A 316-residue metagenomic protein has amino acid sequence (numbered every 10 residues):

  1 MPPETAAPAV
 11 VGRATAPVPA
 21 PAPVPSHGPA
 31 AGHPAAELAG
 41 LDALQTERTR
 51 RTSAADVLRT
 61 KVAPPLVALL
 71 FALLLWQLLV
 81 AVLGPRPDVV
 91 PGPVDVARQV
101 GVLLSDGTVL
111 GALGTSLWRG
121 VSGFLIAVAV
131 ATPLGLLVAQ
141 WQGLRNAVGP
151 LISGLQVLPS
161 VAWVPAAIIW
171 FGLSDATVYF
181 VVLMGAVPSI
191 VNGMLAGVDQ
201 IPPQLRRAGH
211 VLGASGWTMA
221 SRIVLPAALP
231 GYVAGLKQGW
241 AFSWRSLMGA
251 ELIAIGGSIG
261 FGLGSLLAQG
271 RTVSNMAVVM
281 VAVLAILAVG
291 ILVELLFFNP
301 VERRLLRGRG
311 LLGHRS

Functional and structural regions predicted by a protein language model:
M1-A68, L295-S316: Transmembrane alpha-helical segments of polytopic membrane transport and secretion proteins
R50-V57, V82-L125, S265, Q269: Periplasmic/extracellular loop-to-transmembrane helix junction in inner-membrane transport proteins
S122-I152: Transmembrane-helix boundary motif in ABC transporter permease subunits
Q142, L229-P230, A234, M276 (+1 more regions): C-terminal transmembrane helix and the adjacent membrane-cytosol boundary/short C-terminal tail of inner/organellar
S153-S189, A196-G197: Generic hydrophobic transmembrane alpha-helix motif, especially the helices
I169, S246-M280, A285, G310-R315: Glycine-rich helix-loop "coupling/hinge" segments at transmembrane-helix boundaries in multipass transporters
F180, M184, W217-A250, V281 (+1 more regions): Transmembrane alpha-helices
I190-L236, L263: Short cytoplasmic-facing helical segments at TM-TM junctions of multi-pass membrane proteins
